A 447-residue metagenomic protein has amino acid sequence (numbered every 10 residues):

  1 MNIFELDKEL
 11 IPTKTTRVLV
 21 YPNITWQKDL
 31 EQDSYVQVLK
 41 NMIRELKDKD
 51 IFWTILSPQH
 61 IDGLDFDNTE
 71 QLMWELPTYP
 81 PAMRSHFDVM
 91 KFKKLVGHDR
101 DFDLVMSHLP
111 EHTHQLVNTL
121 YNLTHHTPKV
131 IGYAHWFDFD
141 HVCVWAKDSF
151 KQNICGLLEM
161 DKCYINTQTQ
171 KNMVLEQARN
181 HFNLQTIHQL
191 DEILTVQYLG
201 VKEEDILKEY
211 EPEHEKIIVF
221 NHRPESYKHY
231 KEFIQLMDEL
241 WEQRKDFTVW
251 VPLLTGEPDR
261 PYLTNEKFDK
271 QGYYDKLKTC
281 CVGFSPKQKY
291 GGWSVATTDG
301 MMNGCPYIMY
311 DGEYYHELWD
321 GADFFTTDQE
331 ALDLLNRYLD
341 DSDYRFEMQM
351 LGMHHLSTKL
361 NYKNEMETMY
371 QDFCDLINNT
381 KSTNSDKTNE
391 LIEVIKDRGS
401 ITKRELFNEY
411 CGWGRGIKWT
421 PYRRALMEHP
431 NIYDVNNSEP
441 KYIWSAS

Functional and structural regions predicted by a protein language model:
M1-D62, D238-L240: N-terminal subdomain of nucleotide-sugar transferases
V18-Y21, Y164, E209-K228, I234-D238: Conserved donor-binding/catalytic core segment of Leloir-type glycosyltransferases
S34, S342-K381: A charged, aromatic-enriched C-terminal amphipathic alpha-helix characteristic of glycosyltransferases across folds
S107-T113, A134: Short His-centered aromatic/hydrophobic patch
L158-I193: A short, active-site helix/loop in glycosyltransferases that binds the activated sugar's phosphate group
T169-Q170, H188-I206, T255-G256: Short beta-strand->alpha-helix junction loop in the catalytic core of nucleotide-activated group-transfer enzymes
D275-G292, C305: Acidic donor-binding loop of glycosyltransferase active sites
S285-T298, M309-W319: Nucleotide-sugar-dependent
